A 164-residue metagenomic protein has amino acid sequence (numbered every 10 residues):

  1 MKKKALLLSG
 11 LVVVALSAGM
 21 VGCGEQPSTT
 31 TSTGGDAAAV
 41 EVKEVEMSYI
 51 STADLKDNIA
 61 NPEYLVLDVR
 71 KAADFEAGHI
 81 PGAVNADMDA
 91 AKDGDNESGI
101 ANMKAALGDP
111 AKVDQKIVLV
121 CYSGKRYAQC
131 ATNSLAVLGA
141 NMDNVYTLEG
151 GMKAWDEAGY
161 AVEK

Functional and structural regions predicted by a protein language model:
K2-G10, A15-N61, F75-V118, Y122-K164: Rhodanese-like catalytic fold shared by cysteine-dependent sulfurtransferases and DSP/PTP-type phosphatases
L65-R70, A86: Short hydrophobic beta-strand that contains or immediately precedes a catalytic carboxylate
